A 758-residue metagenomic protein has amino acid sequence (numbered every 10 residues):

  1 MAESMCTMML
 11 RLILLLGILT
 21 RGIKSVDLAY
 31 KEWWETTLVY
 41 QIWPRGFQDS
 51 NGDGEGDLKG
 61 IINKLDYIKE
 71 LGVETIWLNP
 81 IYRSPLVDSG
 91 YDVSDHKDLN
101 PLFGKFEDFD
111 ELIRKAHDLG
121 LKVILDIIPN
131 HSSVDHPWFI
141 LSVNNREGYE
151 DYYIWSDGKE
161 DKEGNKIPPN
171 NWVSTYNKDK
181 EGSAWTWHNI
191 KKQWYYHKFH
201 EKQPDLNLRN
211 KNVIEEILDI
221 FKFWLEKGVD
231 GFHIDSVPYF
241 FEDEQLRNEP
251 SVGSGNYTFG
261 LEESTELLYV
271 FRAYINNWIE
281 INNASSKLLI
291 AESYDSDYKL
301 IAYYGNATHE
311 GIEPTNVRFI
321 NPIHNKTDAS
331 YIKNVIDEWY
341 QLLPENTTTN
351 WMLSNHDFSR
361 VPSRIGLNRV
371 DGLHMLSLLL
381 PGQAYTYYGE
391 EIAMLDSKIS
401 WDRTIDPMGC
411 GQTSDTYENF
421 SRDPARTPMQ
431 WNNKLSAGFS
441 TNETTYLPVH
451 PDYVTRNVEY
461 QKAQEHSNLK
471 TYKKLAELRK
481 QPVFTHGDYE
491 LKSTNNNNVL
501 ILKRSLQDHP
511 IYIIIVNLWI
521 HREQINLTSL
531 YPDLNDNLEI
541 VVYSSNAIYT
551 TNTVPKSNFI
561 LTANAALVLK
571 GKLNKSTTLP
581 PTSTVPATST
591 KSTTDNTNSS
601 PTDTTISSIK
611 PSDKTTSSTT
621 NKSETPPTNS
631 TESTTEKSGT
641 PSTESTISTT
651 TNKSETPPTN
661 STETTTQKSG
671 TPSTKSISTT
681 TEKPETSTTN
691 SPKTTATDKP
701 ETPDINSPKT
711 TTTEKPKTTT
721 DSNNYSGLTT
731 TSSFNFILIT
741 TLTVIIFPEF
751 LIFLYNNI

Functional and structural regions predicted by a protein language model:
A2, C6, T20-W77, R83 (+8 more regions): Carbohydrate-interacting/catalytic domains
C6-L15, L738-I739: Sec-dependent signal peptide recognition, specifically the positively charged N-region followed immediately by
L15-L28, F747-I758: N-terminal signal peptide
V26-K222, E226, Y239-D297, M429: Acidic/aromatic-lined carbohydrate-recognition and catalytic surfaces of CAZymes acting on diverse glycans
G120, V134-V173, L268, R272-P428 (+1 more regions): Conserved alpha/beta catalytic core and glycan-binding cleft of carbohydrate-active enzymes
K575-T731: Extracellular mucin-like PTS segments
G727-I758: Cleavable C-terminal sorting propeptides in eukaryotic secreted/cell-surface proteins
